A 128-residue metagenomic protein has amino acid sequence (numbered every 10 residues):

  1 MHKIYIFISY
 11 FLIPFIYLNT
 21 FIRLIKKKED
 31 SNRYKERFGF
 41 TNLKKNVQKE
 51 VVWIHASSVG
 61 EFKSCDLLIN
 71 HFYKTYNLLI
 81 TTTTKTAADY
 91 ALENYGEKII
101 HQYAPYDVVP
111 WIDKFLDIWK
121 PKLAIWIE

Functional and structural regions predicted by a protein language model:
H2-L24: Short hydrophobic helices that act as membrane-entry/anchoring signals
Y17-G39, L43-E128: Active-site and donor-binding regions of nucleotide-sugar-utilizing enzymes
